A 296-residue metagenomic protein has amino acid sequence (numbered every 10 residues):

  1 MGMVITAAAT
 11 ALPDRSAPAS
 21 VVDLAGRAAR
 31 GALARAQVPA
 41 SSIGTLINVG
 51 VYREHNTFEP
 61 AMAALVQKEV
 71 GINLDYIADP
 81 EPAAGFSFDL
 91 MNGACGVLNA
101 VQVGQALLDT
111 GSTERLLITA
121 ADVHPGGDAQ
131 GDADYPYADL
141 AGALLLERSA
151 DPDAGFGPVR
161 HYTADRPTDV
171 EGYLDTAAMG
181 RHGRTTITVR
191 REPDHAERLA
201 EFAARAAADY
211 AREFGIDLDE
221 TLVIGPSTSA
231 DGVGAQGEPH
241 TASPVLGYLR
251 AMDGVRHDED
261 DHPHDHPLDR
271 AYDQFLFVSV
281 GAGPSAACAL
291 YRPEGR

Functional and structural regions predicted by a protein language model:
M1-V51, F58, A64-D75, L144 (+2 more regions): Conserved "HGTGT" condensation-loop signature of ketosynthase/thiolase-family condensing enzymes that catalyze
N56-T185, A251-R296: Acyl-thioester C-C bond-transforming condensing/cleaving domain
